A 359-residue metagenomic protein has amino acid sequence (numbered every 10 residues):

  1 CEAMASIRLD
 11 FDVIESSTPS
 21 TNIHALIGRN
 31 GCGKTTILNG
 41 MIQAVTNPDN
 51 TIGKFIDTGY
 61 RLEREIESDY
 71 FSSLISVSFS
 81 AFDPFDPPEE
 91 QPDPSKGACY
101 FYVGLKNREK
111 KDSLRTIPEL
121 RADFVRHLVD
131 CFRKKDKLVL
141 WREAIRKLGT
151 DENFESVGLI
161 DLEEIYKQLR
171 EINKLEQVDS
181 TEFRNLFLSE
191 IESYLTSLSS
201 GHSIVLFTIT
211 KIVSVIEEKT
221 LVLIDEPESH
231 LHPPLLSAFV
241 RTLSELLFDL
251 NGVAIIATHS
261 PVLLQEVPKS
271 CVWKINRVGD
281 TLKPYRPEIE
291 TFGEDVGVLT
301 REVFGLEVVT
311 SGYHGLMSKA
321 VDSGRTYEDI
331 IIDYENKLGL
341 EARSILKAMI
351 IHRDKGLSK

Functional and structural regions predicted by a protein language model:
C1-S17, S68, F82-P88, F101-S203 (+1 more regions): Extended helical coiled-coil dimerization/tether regions that scaffold and oligomerize large DNA-maintenance assemblies
S6-D57, E65, E182-L316: Switch/communication elements of ASCE P-loop NTPase nucleotide-binding domains
G40-A44, N50, P92-L114: Extended low-complexity acidic/polar segments
I52-P88: AAA+/P-loop NTPase substrate/partner-engagement loops
S73, C99-F101, V253, C271: Conserved beta-strand segments of alpha/beta enzyme cores
S76, Y102-G104, K274: Structural signal for conserved beta-strand scaffold positions within catalytic alpha/beta enzyme cores
P87-C99, S270-W273: Short secondary-structure boundary/capping segments
T116-E152, E245, V262-Q265, S270-K359: RecA-like P-loop NTPase motor core
